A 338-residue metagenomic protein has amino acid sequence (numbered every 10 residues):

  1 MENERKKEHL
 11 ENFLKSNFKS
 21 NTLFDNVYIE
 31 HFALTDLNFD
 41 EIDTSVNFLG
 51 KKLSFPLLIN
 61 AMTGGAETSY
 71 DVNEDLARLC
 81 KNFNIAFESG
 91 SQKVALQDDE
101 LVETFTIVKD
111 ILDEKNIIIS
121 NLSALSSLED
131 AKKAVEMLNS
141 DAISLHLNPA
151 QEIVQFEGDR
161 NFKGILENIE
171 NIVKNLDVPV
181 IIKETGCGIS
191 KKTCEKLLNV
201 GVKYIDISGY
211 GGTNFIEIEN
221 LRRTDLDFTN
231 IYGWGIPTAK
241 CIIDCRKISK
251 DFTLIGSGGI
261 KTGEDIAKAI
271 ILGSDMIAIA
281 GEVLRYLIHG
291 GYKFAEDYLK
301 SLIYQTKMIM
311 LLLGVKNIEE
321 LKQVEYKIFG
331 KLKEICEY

Functional and structural regions predicted by a protein language model:
M1-L49, L53, K331-Y338: An N-cap/entry alpha-helix motif that binds or orients negatively charged groups
M1-N3, K7-K15, V283-Y338: C-terminal extensions of enzymes
F48-D98: Active-site cofactor/substrate anionic-group-binding motifs, chiefly glycine- and Lys/Arg-rich phosphate-binding loops
L57-N60, I85-S89, N116-L122, L145 (+4 more regions): Hydrophobic faces of well-ordered beta-strands that scaffold small-molecule active sites in alpha/beta enzyme cores
I59, C80, I143, I205 (+3 more regions): Conserved, mostly hydrophobic/aromatic
S69-A77, S126-E136, I189-K192, T262-I266: Short, acidic/polar
N84-L122: A gly/proline- and charged-residue-enriched helix-loop-helix capping module
K163-H289: Glycine-rich phosphate/ribose-binding loops and adjacent secondary-structure elements that form binding surfaces
